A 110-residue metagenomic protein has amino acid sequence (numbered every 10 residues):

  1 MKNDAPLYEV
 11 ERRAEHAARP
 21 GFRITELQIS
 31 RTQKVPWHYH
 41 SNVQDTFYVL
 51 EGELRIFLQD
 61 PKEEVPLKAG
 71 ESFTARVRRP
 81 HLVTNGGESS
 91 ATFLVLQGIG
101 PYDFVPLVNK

Functional and structural regions predicted by a protein language model:
M1-T25, P36-W37, P106-K110: A short, N-terminal "cap"/entry segment at the start of jelly-roll beta-barrel domains of the cupin/DSBH fold
H16-R23, T32-Y48, D60-P61: A short beta-loop-beta micro-motif enriched in histidine and acidic residues
P20-G21, S30-Q33, E53-R55, K62 (+1 more regions): Short, charged/polar surface micro-motifs in flexible loops or helix N-caps
I29-S30, S41-I56, L96-G98: Short, conserved beta-strand element in jelly-roll/cupin
P61-V77: Short acidic-glycine-tyrosine-enriched beta hairpin
A69, V77-D103: Ligand-binding loop in jelly-roll beta-barrel domains
